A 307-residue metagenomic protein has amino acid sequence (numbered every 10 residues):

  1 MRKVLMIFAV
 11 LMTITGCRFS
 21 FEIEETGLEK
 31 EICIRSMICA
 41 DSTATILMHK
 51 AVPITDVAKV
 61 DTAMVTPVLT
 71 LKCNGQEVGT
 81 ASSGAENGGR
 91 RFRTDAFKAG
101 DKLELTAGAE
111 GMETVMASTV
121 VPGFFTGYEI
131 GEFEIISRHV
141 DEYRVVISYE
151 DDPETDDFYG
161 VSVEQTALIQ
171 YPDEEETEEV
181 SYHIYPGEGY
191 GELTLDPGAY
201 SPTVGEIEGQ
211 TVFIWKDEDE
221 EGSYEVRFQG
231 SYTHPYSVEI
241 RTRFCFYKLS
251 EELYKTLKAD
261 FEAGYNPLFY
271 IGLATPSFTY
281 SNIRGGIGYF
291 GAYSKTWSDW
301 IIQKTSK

Functional and structural regions predicted by a protein language model:
M1-T15: Sec-dependent bacterial lipoprotein signal peptides
R18-K307: A sequence/structural signal for flexible, mid-protein segments enriched in small/helix-disrupting residues
